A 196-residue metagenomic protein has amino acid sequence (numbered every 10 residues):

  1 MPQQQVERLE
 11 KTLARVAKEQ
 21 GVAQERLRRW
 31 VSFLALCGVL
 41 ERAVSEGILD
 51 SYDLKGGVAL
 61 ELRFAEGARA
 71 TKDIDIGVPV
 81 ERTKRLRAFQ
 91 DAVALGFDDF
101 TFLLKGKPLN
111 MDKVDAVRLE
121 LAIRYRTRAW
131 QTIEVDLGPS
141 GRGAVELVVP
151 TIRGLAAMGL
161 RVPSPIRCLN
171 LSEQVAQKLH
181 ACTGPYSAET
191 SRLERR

Functional and structural regions predicted by a protein language model:
M1-R196: Compositionally biased terminal segments of proteins
